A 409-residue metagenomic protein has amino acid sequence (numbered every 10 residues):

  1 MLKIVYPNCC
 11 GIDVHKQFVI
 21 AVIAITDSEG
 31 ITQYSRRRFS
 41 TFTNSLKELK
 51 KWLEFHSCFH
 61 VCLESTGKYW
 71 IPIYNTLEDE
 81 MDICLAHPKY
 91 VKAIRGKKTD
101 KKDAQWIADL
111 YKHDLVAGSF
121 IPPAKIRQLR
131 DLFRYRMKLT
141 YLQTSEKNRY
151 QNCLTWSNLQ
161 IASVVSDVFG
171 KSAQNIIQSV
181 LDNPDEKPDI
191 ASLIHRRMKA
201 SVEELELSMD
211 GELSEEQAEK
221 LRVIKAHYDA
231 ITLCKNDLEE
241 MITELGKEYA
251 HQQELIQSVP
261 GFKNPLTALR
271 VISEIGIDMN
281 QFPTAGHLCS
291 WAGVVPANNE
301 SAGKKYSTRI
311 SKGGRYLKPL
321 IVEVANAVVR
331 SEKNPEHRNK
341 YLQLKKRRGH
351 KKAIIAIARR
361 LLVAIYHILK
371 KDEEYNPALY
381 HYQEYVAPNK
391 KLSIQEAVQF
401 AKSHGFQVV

Functional and structural regions predicted by a protein language model:
M1-V409: A detector of single, family-specific signature residues that are central to catalytic or substrate-handling motifs
